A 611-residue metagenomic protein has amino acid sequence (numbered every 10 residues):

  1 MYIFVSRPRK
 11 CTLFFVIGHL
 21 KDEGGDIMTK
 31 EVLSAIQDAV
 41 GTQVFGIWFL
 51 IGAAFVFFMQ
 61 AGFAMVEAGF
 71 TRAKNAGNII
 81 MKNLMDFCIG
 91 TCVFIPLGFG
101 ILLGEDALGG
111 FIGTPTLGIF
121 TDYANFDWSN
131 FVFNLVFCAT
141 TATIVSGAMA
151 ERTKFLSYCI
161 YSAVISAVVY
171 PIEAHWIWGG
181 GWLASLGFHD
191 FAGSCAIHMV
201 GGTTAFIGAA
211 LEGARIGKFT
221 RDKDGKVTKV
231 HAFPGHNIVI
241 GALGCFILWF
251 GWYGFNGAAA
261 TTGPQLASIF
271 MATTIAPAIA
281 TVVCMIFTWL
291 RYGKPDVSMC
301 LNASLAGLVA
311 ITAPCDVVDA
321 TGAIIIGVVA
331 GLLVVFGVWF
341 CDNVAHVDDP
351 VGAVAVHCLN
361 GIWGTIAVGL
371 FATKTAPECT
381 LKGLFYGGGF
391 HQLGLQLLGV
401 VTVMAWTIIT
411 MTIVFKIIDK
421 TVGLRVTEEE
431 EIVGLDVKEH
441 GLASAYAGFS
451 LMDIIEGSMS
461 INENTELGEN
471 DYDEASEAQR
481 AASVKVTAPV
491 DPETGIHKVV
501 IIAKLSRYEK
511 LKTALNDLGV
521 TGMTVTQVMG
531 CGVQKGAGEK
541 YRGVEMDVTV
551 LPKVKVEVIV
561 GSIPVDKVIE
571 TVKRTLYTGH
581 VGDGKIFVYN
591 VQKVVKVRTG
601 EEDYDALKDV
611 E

Functional and structural regions predicted by a protein language model:
M1-I27: Short, Lys/Arg-enriched N-terminal segments with co-localized hydrophobic residues within the first ~10-30 amino acids
I3-V5, D26, N78, T421 (+1 more regions): General helical secondary-structure elements
S6-P8, I17-L20, F219, T487-P489 (+1 more regions): Compositionally biased, intrinsically disordered low-complexity segments
K10-T12, M85, K510: Sequence-pattern detector for short linear motifs and compositional/periodic biases rather than a specific fold
F14-I17, E67, I89, A205 (+2 more regions): Enrichment for repetitive, rod-forming helical segments
F15-I17, D22, A35, E469 (+1 more regions): Generic detector of low-complexity/intrinsically disordered segments and short hydrophobic N-terminal stretches
T29-T487: Glycine- and aromatic-enriched membrane alpha-helices
K438-S444, G457-E611: Positively charged, small/polar-rich N-terminal and surface patches that mediate targeting and assembly and bind
